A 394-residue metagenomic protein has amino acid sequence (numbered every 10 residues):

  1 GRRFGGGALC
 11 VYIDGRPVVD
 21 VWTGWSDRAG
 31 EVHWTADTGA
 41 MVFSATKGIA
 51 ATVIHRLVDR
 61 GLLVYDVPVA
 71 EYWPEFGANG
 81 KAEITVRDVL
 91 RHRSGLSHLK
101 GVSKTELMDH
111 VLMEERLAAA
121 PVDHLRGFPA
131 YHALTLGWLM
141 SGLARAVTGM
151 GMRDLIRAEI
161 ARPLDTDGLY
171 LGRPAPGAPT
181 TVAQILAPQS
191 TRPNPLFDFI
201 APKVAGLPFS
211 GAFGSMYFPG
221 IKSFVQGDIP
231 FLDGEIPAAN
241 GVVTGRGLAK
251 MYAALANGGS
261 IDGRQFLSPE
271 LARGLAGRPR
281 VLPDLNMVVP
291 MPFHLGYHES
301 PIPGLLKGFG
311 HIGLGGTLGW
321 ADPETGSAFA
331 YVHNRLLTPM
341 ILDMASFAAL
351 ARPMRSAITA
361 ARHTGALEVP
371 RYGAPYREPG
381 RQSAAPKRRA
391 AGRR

Functional and structural regions predicted by a protein language model:
G1-V42, L62-V64: Short, conserved catalytic-motif segment at the N-terminal edge
I13, G48-T52, V67, I84-R87 (+6 more regions): A structural signal for well-ordered alpha-helical segments within the folded catalytic domains of diverse enzymes
D27-D37, T338-A351: A short, polar/charged loop-to-alpha-helix boundary motif
A36-G39, H98-T180, G227-V243: Catalytic-site signature segments of enzymes, centered on catalytic residues
M41-A45, I49, L57-G101, A118-A119 (+2 more regions): Active-site helix/loop module of the DD-peptidase/beta-lactamase fold, centered on the serine-lysine SxxK catalytic
H92, L136-L143, E235, A239-I261 (+1 more regions): Active-site-proximal alpha-helical segments within enzyme catalytic domains
L186-G245, R273-T325, A361-R381, P386: Active-site Gly/Thr loop motif
A345-G365: Surface-exposed amphipathic alpha-helical segments
